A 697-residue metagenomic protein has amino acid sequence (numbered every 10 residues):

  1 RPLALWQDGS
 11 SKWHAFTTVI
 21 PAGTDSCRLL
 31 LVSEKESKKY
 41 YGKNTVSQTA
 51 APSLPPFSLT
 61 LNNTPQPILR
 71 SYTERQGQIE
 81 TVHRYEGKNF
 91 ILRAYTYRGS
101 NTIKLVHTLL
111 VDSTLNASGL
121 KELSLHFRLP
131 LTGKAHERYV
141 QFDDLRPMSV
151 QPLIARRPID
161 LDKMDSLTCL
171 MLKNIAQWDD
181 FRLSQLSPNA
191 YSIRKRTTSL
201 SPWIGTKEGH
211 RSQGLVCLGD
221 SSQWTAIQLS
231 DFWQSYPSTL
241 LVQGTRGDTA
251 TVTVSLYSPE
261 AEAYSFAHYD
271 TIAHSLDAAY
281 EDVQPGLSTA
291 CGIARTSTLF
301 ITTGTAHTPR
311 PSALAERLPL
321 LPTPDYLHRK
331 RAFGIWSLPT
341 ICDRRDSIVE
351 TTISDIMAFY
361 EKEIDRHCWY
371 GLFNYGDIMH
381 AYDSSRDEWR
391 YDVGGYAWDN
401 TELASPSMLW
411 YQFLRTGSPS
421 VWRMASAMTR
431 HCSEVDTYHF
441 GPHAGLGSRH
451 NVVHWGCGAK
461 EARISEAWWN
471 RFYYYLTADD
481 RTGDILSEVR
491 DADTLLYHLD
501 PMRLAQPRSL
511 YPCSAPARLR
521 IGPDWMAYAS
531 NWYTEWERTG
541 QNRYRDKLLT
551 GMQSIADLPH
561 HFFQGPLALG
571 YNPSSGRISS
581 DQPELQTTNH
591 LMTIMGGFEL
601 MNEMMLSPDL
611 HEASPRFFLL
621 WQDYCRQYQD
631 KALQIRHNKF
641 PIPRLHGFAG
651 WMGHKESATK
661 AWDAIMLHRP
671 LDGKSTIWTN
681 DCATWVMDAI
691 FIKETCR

Functional and structural regions predicted by a protein language model:
R1-H14, F266-A278: Solvent-exposed beta-strand/loop surfaces of large extracellular or lumenal domains
W13-G23: Ligand-binding face of N-terminal immunoglobulin V-set domains in extracellular IgSF glycoproteins
P21-Y41: Surface-exposed interaction regions enriched in Ser/Thr/Asp/Glu that occur as long low-complexity tracts or repetitive
N44-R329, Y375-A381, S385, A397-N400 (+3 more regions): Beta-strand/loop-rich accessory regions of lumenal/periplasmic or secreted enzymes, predominantly carbohydrate-active
G99-N101, L105-L109, T289-T305, R344 (+10 more regions): Conserved beta-strand->loop/alpha-helix structural units within folded catalytic cores of enzymes with alpha/beta
S199, W203-T206, H210-Q223, A250 (+7 more regions): Substrate-binding groove/exosite segments of carbohydrate-active enzymes
T308-R317, P324-L327, T534, R538-H561 (+1 more regions): Terminal, non-catalytic domain-edge segments
L372-G395, P442-I464, A505-A527, L567-M592 (+2 more regions): Carbohydrate-binding/catalytic loop surfaces
